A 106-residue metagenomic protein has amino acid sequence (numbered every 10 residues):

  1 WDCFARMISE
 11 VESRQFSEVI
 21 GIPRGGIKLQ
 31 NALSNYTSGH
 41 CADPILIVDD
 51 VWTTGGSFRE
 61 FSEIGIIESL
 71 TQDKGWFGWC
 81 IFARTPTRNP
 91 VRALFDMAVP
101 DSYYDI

Functional and structural regions predicted by a protein language model:
W1-Q15: Active-site-facing substrate-recognition patch
R14-G25: Short glycine-rich phosphate-binding loop at a beta-alpha junction
Q15, S62-I106: PRPP-dependent phosphoribosyltransferase catalytic core
G25-L29, R92-L94: Short, surface-exposed acidic-centric catalytic microdomains
K28-T37, S62: Short Gly/Thr/Asp-enriched flexible loops that form oxyanion-binding sites at enzyme active sites
T37-I45: Short acidic low-complexity segments
V48-D50: Active-site flanking residues adjacent to catalytic metal/cofactor-binding acidic residues
W52-I66: Acidic, divalent-metal-coordinating active-site segment for phosphoryl/phosphodiester hydrolysis, typified by short
